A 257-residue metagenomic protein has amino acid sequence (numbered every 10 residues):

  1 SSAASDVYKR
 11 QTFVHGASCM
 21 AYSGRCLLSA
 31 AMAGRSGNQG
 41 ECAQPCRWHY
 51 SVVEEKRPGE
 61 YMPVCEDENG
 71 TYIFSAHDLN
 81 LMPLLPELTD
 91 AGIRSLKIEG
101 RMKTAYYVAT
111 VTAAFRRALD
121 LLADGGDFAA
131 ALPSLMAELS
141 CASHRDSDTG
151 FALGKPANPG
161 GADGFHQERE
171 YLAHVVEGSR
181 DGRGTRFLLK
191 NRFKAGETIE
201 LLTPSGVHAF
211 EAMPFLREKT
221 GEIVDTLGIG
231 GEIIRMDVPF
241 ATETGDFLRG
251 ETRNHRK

Functional and structural regions predicted by a protein language model:
S1-Y8: Short, small-residue-biased leader/transition segments that mark boundaries at the very start of proteins
S5, H15, E99-Q167: Anionic-ligand-binding alpha/beta catalytic cores of soluble enzymes and soluble regulatory domains that recognize
T12, L88, I98, G196 (+1 more regions): Conserved, mostly hydrophobic/aromatic
F13-H15, A91, E99-R101, K190 (+2 more regions): Generic beta-strand/beta-sheet core signal
F13-V14, A21-A91, S95, T104-A109: Hydrophobic, secondary-structure "cap" segments at the distal end of domains
S23-C46, V52, S134-A173: Active-site loop ensemble at the mouth of alpha/beta enzyme cores that anchors a bound cofactor
S36, G40, S75-M82, A105 (+7 more regions): Electropositive phosphate-/nucleotide-binding environments in soluble metabolic enzymes
E170-V176, G184-K257: Beta-strand/loop-dominated core regions that host nucleotide or nucleotide-derived cofactor-binding catalytic loops
